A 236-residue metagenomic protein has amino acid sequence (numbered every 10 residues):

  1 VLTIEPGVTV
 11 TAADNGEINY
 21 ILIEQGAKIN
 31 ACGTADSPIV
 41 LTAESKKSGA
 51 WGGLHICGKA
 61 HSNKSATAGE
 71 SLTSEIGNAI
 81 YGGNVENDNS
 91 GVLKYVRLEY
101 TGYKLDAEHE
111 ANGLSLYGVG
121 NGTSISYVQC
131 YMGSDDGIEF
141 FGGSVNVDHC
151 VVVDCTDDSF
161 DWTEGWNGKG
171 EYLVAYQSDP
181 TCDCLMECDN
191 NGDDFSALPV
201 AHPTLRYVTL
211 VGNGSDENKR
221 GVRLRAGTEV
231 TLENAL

Functional and structural regions predicted by a protein language model:
V1-L236: Beta-strand/loop edge motif enriched in small/polar residues
